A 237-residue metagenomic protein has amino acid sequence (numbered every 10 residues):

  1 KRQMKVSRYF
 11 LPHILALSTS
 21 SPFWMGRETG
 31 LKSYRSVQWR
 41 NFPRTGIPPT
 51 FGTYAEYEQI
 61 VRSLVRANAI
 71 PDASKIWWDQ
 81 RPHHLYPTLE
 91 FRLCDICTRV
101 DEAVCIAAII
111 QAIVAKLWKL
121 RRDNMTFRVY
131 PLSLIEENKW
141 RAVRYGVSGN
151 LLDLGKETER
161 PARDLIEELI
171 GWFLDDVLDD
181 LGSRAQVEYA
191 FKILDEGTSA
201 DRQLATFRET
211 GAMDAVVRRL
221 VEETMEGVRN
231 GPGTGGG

Functional and structural regions predicted by a protein language model:
K1-R8, P12-L15, V114, E168-D176: Glycine-rich, acidic/polar active-site loops that bind/position phosphate-bearing ligands
R2-P48, G52-Y57: Metal-dependent DNA replication initiation modules
Y34-G237: C-terminal accessory/tail domains of diverse enzymes
